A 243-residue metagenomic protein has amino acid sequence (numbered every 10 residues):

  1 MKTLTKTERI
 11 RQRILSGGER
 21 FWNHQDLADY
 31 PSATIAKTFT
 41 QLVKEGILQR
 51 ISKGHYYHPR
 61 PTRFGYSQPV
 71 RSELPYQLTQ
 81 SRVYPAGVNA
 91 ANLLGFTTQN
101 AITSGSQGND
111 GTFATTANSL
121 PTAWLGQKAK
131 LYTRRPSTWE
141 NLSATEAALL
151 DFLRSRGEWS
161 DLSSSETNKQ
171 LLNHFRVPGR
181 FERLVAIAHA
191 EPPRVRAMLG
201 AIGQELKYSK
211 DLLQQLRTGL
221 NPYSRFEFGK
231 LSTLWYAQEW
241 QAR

Functional and structural regions predicted by a protein language model:
K2-T79: Short beta-edge/loop segments at beta->alpha junctions of small alpha/beta modules that act as binding/recognition
I14, L42, A90-A91, G203: Hydrophobic alpha-helix position signal
W22, T34-K37, P85, N89 (+1 more regions): Short, well-structured alpha-helical interface segments that form or flank functional binding sites
N23-D26, S104-G105, S165: Short coil/turn segments at secondary-structure boundaries
K44, G95-Q99, R154, E158: Short helix-capping and hinge/turn segments at secondary-structure transitions, especially at repeat and domain
R50-H55, Y76-R134: Short gly/ser-rich loop at a beta-strand->alpha-helix junction or flexible surface loop bordering the NTP-binding
S137-R243: Hydrophobic alpha-helical interaction segments
